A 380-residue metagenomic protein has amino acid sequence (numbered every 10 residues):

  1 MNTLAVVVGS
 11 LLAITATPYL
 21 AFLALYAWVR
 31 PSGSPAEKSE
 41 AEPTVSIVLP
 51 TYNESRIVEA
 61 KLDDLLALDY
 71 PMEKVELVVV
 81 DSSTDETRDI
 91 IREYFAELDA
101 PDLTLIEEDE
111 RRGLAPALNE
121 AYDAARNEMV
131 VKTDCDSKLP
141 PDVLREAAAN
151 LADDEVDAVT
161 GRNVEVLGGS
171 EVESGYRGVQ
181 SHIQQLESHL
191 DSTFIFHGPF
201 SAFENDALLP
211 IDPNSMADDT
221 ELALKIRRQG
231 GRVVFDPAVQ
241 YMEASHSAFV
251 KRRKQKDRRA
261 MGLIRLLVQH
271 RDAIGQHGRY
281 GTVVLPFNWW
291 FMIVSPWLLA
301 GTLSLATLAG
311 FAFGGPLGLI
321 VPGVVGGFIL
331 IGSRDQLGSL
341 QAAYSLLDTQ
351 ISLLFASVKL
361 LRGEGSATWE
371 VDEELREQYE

Functional and structural regions predicted by a protein language model:
M1-S39, S188, S352: N-terminal membrane-anchoring/stem segments of glycan-assembly enzymes
L23-T44, V250-K251, R271-V284, V325-E380: Juxtamembrane C-terminal module of membrane proteins
P43-S46, E76, E221: Cell-envelope/extracellular polymer assembly enzymes that use nucleotide-activated donors
D63-K74: Short, acidic, metal-binding catalytic loop of nucleotide-sugar glycosyltransferases
D81-D89, E110, S137: A conserved acidic beta->alpha catalytic loop
D99-A100, E107, L114-A117, N127 (+1 more regions): Long helical/loop segments within the catalytic core of UDP-sugar-dependent glycosyltransferases, especially the large
V130: Short aromatic/hydrophobic "clamp" motif used to bind/position activated sugar donors
L151-Q180, N214-D218, A223-L285, Q341 (+1 more regions): Catalytic donor/gating beta->alpha subdomain of glycosyltransferases that bind UDP-sugars
